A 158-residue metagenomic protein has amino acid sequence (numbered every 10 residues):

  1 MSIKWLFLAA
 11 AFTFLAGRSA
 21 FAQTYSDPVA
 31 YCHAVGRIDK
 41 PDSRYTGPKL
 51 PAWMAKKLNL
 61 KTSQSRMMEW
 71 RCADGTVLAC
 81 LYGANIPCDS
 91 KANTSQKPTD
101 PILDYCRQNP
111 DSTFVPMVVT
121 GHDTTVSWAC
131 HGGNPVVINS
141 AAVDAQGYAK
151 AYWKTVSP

Functional and structural regions predicted by a protein language model:
M1-F7: Bacterial N-terminal signal peptides that target proteins for export
F7-L15: Bacterial N-terminal signal peptides
G17-A22: Sec/Tat signal peptide C-region and signal peptidase I cleavage site
Q23-P87, K91, W153: N-terminal secretory signal peptides
C32, M68-A73, L78, D104-R107 (+2 more regions): Aromatic/pi-system hotspot detector in well-structured domains
A92-N93, V143: Extended Gly/Ser/Thr-rich low-complexity repeat segments, especially those forming or decorating extracellular
N93-S127: Short, solvent-exposed interaction modules
G121-P158: C-terminal partner/receptor-binding element of secreted or periplasmic proteins
